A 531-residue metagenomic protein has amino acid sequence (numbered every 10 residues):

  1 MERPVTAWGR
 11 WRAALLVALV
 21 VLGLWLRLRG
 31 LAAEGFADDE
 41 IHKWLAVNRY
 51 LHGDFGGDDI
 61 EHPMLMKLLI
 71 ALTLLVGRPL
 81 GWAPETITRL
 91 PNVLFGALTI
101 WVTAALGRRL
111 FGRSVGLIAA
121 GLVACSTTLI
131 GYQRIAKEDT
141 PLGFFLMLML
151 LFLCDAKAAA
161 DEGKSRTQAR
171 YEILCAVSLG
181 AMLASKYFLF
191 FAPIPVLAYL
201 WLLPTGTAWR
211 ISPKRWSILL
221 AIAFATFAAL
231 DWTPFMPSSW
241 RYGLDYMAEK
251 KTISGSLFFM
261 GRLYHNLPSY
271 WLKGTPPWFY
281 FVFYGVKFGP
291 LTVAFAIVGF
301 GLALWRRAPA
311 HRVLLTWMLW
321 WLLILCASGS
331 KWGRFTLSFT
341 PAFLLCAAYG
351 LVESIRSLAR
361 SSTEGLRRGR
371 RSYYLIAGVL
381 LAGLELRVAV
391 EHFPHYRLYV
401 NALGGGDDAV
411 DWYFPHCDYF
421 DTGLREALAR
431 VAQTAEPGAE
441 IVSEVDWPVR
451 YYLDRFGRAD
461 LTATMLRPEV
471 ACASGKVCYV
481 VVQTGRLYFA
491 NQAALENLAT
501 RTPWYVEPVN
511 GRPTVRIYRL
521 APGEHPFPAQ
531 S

Functional and structural regions predicted by a protein language model:
E2-P4, F152-Q168, L179, A192-F224 (+4 more regions): Perimembrane helix-loop-helix junctions
A14-L19, T103-C125, F144, G163-R166 (+2 more regions): Transmembrane-helix signature of polytopic, membrane-embedded enzymes that assemble or transfer cell-envelope glycans
L19-G23, A119-A124, G131, L151 (+2 more regions): Short helix- or helix-capping micro-motifs that position conserved polar/aromatic residues at function-defining sites
A37-D38, H62-P63, T128, R134-P141 (+1 more regions): Short acidic/glycine- and proline-prone juxtamembrane loop motifs at membrane-interface regions of multi-pass membrane
A46, H62, L68, P193-A310 (+6 more regions): Transmembrane-lumen/periplasm boundary regions of multi-pass, lipid-linked membrane glycan transferases
T86, L90-L110, L148, F152: Transmembrane-helix motifs of polytopic, lipid-linked glycan transferases
G143-F144, I173-C175, F188-L203, L291-I297 (+3 more regions): Transmembrane-embedded, aromatic-rich helix segments that form part of the hydrophobic channel/pocket engaging
L461-S531: Aromatic/acidic, Gly/Pro-rich catalytic loop(s) in extracytoplasmic/lumenal soluble domains of multi-pass membrane
